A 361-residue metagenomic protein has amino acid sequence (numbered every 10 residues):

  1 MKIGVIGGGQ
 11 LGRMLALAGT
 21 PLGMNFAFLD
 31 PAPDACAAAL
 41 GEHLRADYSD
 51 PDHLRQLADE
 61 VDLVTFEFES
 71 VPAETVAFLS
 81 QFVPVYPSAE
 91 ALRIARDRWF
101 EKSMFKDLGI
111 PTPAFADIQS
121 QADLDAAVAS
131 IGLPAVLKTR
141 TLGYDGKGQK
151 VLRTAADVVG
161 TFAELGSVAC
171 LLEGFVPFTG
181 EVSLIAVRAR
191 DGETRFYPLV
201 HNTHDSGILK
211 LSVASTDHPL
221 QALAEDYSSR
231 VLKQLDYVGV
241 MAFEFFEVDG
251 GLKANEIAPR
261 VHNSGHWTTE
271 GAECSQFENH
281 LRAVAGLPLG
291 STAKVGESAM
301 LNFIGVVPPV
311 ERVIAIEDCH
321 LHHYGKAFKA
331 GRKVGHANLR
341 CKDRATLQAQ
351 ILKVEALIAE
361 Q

Functional and structural regions predicted by a protein language model:
M1, P113, K147, G180-V182 (+6 more regions): Change "...and in nucleic-acid phosphodiester-cleaving endonucleases..." to "...and in nucleic-acid processing enzymes
M1-F100, D107, A122: ATP-binding N-terminal substructure of ATP-dependent carboxylate-amine bond-forming enzymes
I94-S183, V187-Q234, E355: Active-site nucleotide/adenylate-binding loops and adjacent lid/helix of ATP-dependent enzymes
A114, P134-V136, A169-E173, M241-A242 (+2 more regions): A short linear hydrophobic-aromatic micro-motif
A186-R190, F245-D249, G325: Short, low-complexity Ser/Thr-rich regulatory SLiMs
A222-F243, V248-D249, A258-V306: Active-site "cap" helix and flanking loop/linker of ATP-utilizing ligase/carboxylase catalytic domains
R282-Q361: Peripheral (often C-terminal) accessory segments that flank ATP-dependent C-N-forming ligase machineries
